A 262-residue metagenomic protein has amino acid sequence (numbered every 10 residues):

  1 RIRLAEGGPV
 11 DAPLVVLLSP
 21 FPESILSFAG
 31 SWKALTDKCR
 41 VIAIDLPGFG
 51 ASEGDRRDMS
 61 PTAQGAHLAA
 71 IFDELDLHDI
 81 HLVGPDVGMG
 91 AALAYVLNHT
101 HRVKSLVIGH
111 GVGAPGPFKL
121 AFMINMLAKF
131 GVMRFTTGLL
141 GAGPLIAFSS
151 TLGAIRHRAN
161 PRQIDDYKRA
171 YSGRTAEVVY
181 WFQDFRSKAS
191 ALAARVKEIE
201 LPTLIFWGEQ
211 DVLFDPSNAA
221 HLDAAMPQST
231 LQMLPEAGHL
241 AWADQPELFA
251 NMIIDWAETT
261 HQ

Functional and structural regions predicted by a protein language model:
I2-G7, I42, F49-D79, V83 (+5 more regions): Flexible "cap/lid" subdomain of the alpha/beta-hydrolase fold that forms the substrate-access gate
E6-A51: Conserved HGGG/HGGXW glycine-rich cap/lid loop of the alpha/beta-hydrolase fold
S19-P22, E209, D244: Conserved residues at beta->alpha junctions
S24-I25, G90, A237-L240: A short, glycine- and basic residue-enriched loop/turn that sits immediately adjacent to a domain's principal
F28-A29, D215-A219, P246-E247: Conserved strand-to-helix beginnings and helix N-cap segments that scaffold or border functional pockets
A237-A250: Catalytic histidine-centered segment of alpha/beta-hydrolase-like enzymes
